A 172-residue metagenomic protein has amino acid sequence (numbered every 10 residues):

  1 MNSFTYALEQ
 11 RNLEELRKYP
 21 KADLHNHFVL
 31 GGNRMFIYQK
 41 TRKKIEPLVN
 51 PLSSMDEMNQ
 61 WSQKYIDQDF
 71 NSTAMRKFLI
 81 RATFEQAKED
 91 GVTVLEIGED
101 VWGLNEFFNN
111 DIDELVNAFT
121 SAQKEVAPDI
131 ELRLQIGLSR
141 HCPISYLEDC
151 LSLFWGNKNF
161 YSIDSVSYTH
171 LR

Functional and structural regions predicted by a protein language model:
M1-L8, K64-F70: A short, flexible low-complexity segment enriched in Lys/Arg and Gly/Pro that occurs in N-terminal basic tails
N2-R42: Replace "His-x-His-based motif
A22-N26, L95-I97, L132-I136, Y161-S165: Hydrophobic faces of well-ordered beta-strands that scaffold small-molecule active sites in alpha/beta enzyme cores
I37, D67-I136, H141-Y146: Active-site loop-helix segments enriched in His/Asp/Glu that coordinate and activate a nucleophilic water at divalent
I37-A74, W155: Active-site gating loops and adjacent loop-to-helix segments of metal-dependent hydrolytic enzymes
A87, L153-F154: Generic structural signal for hydrophobic
A118-T120, F154-D164: Acidic, His- and aromatic-enriched active-site or binding-groove loops in soluble protein domains that engage sugars
T169-H170: Conserved small/polar residues in nucleotide/adenosyl-binding loops
